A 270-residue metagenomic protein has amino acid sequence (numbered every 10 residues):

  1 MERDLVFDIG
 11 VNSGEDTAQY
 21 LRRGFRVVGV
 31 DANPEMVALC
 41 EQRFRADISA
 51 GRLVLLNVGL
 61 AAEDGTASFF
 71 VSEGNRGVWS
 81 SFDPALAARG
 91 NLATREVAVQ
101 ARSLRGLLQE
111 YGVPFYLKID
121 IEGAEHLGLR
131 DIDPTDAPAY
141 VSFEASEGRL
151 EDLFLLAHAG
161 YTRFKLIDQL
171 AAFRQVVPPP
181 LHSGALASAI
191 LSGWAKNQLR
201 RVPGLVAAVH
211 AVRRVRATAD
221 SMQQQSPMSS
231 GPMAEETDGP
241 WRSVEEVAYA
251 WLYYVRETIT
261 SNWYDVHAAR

Functional and structural regions predicted by a protein language model:
M1-G65, A145-E147: SAM cofactor-binding core of SAM-dependent methyltransferases, primarily the Rossmann-like beta-alpha-beta module
D4-L5, S13-D16, R23-R26, G106-R270: Conserved acidic-Pro-Pro-aromatic motif
P34, R102, E122-G123: Alpha-helix N-cap/helix-start capping motif
C40-Q42, S68-F69, V176-P179: Short secondary-structure transition/capping segments
Q42-R43, A85, D131-I132: Residue-level signal for well-ordered alpha-helical positions
A46, N75, P134-T135: A short linear boundary/processing microfeature
D47-V54, A93-R95, V113, A137: A short helix-to-beta-strand connector/capping loop
L56, A61-R102, G106, G184-L199 (+1 more regions): Glycine-rich adenosyl-binding loop in Rossmann-like folds that engage adenosine-containing cofactors
